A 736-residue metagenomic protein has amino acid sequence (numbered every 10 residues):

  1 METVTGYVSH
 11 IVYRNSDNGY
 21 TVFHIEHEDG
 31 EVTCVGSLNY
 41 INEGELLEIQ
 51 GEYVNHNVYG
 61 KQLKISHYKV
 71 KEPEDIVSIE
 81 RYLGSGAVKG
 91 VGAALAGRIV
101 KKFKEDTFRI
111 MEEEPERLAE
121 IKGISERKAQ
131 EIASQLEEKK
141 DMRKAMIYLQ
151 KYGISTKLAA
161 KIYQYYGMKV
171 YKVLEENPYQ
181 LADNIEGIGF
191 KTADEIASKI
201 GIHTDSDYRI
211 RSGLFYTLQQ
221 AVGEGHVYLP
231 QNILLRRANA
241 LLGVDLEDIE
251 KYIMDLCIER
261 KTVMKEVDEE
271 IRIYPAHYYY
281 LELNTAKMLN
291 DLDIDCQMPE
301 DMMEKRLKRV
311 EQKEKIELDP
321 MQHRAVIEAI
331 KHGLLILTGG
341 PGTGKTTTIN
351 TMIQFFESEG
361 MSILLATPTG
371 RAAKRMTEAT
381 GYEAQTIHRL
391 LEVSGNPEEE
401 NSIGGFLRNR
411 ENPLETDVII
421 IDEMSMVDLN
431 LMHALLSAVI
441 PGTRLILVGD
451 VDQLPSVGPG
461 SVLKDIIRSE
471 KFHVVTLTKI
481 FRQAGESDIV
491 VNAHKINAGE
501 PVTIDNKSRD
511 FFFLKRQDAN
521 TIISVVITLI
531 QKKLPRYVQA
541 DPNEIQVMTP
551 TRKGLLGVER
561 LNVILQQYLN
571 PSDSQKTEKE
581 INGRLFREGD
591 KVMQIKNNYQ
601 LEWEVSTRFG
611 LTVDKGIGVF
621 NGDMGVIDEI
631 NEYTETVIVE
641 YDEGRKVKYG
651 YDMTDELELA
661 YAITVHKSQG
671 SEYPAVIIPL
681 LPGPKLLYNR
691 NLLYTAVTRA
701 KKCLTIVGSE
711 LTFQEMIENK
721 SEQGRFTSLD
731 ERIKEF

Functional and structural regions predicted by a protein language model:
M1-K305: Accessory, non-ATPase domains that flank or precede helicase/AAA+ motor cores in DNA-metabolism machines
K315-K331: N-terminal pre-P-loop "Q-motif" helix
K331-L337: Pre-Walker A (Motif I) flank of P-loop NTPase domains
K345: Conserved lysine of the Walker
T348, M352: Hydrophobic positions on the alpha1 helix immediately C-terminal to the Walker A/P-loop
F355, E359-M361, G370-A379, H388-E398 (+5 more regions): Conserved helicase motor core of SF1/SF2 NTP-dependent helicases
V451-I617, F736: Conserved helicase motor core of P-loop NTPases
G616, N621-F736: C-terminal accessory regions
